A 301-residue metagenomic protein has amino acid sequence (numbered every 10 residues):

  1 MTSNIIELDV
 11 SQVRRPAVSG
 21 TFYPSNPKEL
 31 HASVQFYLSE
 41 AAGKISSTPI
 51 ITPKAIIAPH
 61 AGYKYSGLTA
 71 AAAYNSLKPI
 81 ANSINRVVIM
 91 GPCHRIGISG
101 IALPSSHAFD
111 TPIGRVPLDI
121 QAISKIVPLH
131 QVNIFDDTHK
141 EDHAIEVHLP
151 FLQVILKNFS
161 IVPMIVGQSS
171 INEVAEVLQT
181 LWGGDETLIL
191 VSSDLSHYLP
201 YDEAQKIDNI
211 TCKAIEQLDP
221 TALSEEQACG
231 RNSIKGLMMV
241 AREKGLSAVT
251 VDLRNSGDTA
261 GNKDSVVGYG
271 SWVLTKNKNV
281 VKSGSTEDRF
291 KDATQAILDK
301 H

Functional and structural regions predicted by a protein language model:
N4-A260, K278, K282-D299: Active-site histidine-anchored catalytic micro-motif
A260, V266-N279: Eukaryote-biased recognition of electropositive, low-complexity segments and basic polyanion/acidic-motif-binding
